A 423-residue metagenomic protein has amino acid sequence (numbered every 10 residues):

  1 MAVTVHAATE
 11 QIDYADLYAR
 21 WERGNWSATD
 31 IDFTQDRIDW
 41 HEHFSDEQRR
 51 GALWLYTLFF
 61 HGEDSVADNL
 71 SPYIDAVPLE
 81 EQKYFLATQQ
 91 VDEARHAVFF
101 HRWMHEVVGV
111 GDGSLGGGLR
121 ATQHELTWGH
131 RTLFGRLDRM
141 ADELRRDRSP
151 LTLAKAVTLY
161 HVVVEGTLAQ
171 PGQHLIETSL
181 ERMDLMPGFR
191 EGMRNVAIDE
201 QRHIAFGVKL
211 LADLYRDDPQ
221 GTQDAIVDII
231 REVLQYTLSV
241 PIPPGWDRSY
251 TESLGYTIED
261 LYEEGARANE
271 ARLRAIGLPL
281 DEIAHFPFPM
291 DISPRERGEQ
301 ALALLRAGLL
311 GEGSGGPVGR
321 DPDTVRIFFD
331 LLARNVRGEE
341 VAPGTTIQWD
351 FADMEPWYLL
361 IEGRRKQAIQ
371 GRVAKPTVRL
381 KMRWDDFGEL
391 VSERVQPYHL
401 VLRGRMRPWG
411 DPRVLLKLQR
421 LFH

Functional and structural regions predicted by a protein language model:
M1-G315, L360: Non-heme di-metal
M104, V391, Q419: Short, flexible helix/strand-to-coil boundary loops that buttress conserved ligand/catalytic motifs in alpha/beta
A225-Y236, P408-H423: An exposure/low-complexity boundary signal
N269-E299, Q348-V395: Low-complexity, glycine/alanine/valine/leucine- and proline-rich hydrophobic stretches
F286-Y358, E362, L418-H423: Acidic, aliphatic-rich amphipathic alpha-helical segments
